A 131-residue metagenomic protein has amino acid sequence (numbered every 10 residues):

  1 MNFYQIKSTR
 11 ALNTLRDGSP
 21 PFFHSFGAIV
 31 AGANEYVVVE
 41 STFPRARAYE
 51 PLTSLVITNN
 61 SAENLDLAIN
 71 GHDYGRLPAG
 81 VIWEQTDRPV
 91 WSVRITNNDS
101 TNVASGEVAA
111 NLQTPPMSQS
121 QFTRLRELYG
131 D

Functional and structural regions predicted by a protein language model:
M1-N34, D99-D131: C-terminal interaction-tip segments
I6-A11, A31-R45, H72-T86: Short, solvent-exposed S/T- and G/P-enriched segments that are highly enriched in secreted/extracellular and lumenal
F23-D66: Beta-rich globular "head" domains
P51-S54, T58-G75, V103-N111: Short, surface-exposed beta-strand/strand-loop-strand elements in extracellular ectodomains
T53, V81, P89-W91: Surface-exposed loop/turn positions
I82-R88, P115-S120: Short, surface-exposed linear segments at secondary-structure transitions and domain or protein termini
W91-N98: Short, aromatic- and glycine-rich surface loops/edge beta-strands on solvent-exposed regions
